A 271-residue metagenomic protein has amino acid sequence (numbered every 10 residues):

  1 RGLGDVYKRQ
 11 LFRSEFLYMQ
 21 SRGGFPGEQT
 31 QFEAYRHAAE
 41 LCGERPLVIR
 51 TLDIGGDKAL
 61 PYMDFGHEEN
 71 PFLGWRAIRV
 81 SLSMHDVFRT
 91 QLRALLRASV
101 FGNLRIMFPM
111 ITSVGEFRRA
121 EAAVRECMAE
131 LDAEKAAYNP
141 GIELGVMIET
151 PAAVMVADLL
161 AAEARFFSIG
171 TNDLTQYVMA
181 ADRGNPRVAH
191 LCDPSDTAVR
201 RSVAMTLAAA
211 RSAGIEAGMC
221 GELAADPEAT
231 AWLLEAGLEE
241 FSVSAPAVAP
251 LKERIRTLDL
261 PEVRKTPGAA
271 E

Functional and structural regions predicted by a protein language model:
R1, D5-E271: Conserved alpha/beta-domain cores
